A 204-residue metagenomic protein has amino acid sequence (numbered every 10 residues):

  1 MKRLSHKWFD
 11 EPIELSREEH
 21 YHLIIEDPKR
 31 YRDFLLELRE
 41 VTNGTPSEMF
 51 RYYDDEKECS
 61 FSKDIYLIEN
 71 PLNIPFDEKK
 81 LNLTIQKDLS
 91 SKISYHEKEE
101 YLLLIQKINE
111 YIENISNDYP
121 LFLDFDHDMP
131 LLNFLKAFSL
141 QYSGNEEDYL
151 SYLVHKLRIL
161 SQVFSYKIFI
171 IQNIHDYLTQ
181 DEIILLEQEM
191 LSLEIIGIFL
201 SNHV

Functional and structural regions predicted by a protein language model:
M1-Y95: Glycine-rich P-loop/Walker A and Walker A-like loops and their local beta1-loop-alpha1 context in P-loop NTPases
R3-K7, L150-H155, D181: Short linear interaction motifs
P28-Y31, Q141-E147, N173-T179: Short acidic, S/G/P-rich loop/turn micro-motifs used as interaction or catalytic elements
L102-Y149: Conserved P-loop NTPase mechanochemical-coupling segment
D148-S165: GG-anchored amphipathic helix commonly corresponding to the ABC/SMC/Rad50 NBD signature/C-loop
L160-T179: Conserved P-loop NTPase "ATPase switch" module shared by AAA+ and STAND
S165-F169, L191-S201: Loop/turn-to-beta-strand initiation segments
I174-I196: Conserved Walker B catalytic segment
